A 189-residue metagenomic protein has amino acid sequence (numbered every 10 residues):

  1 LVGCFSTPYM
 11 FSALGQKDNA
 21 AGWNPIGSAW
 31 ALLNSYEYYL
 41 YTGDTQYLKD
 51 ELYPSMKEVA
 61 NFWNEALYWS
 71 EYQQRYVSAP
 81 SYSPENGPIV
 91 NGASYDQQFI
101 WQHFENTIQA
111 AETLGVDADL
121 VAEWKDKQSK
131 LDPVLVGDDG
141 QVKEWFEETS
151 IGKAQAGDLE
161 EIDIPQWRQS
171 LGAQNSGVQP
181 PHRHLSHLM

Functional and structural regions predicted by a protein language model:
L1, F11-T45, D50, S94-M189: Active-site core of glycosidic bond-cleaving carbohydrate-active enzymes
L1-S6, W30, Y76-P80: Structural recognition of the beta-strand scaffold that forms the well-ordered cores of secreted hydrolase catalytic
Y47-K57, R75-S81, E123: Beta-strand segments within the central parallel beta-sheet cores of soluble alpha/beta enzyme folds
P54-S70, K127-D139: Long, well-ordered core segments of solenoidal/helical folds
E58-T113: Acidic/histidine-rich catalytic neighborhood
